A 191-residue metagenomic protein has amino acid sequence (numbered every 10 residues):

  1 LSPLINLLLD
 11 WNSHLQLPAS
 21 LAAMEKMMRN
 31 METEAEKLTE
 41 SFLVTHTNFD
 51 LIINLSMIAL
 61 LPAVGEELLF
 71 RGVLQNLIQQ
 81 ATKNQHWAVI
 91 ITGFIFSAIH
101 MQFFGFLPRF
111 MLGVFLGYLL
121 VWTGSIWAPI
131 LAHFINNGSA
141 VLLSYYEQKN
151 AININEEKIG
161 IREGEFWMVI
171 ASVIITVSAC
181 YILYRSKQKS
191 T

Functional and structural regions predicted by a protein language model:
L1-L61: Juxtamembrane helix-loop-helix connectors linking adjacent transmembrane helices in multi-pass membrane enzymes
S2-P18, E66-L74, Q102, P108: Transmembrane alpha-helix/helix-exit interface in multi-pass inner-membrane proteins
D50-I78, I175-K187: Transmembrane alpha-helical segments in integral membrane proteins
I52-S56, H86-I91, F106-L107, I130 (+1 more regions): Hydrophobic alpha-helical transmembrane segments
I58, P62-A63, Q85-H100: Small-polar-interrupted transmembrane alpha-helices in polytopic inner-membrane proteins
G65-I91, Y118-S125: Membrane-interface helix/loop boundary segments of multi-pass membrane proteins
I95-M101, G105-I159: Functionally important transmembrane alpha-helices
F134-T191: C-terminal membrane module of polytopic membrane proteins
